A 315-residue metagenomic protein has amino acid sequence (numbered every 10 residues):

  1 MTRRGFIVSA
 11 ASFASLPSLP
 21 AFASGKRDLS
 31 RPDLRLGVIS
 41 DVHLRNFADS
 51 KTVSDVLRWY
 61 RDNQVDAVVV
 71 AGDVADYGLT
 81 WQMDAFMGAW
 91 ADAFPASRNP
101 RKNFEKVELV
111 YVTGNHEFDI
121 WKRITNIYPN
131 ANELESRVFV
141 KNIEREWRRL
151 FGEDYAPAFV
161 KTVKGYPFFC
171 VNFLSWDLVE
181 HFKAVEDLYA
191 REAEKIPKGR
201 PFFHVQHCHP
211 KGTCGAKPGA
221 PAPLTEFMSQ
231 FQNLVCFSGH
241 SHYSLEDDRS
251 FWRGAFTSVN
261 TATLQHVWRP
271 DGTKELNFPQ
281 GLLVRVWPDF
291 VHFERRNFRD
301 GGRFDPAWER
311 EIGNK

Functional and structural regions predicted by a protein language model:
M1-A23: N-terminal export signals
F22-A85: N-terminal active-site segment of His-dependent metallophosphoesterases
D28, T80-R191, I196, P223 (+4 more regions): Extended active-site neighborhood of metal-dependent phosphoesterases/phosphodiesterases
D33, V65, K106, A158 (+2 more regions): A general structural motif
I39-S40, V68-D73, L109-N115, H204-Q206 (+2 more regions): Active-site neighborhood of phospho(di)ester-bond hydrolases with catalytic His/Asp-centered motifs
L44-D49, A75-M83, W176-H181, K211-A216 (+1 more regions): Acidic-and-aromatic substrate-binding clefts and catalytic sites of carbohydrate-active enzymes
A193-T213: Short acidic, glycine-rich surface-loop motifs adjacent to enzyme active sites
P288-K315: Acidic, His/Gly-rich catalytic cores of divalent-metal-dependent hydrolytic chemistry
